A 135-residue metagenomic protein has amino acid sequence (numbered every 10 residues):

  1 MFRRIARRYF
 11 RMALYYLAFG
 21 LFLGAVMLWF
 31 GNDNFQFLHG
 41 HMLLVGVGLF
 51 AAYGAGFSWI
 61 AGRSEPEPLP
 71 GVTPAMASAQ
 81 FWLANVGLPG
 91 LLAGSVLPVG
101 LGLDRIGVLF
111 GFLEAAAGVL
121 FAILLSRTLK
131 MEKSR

Functional and structural regions predicted by a protein language model:
M1-R135: Hydrophobic alpha-helical transmembrane segments of multi-pass integral membrane proteins
